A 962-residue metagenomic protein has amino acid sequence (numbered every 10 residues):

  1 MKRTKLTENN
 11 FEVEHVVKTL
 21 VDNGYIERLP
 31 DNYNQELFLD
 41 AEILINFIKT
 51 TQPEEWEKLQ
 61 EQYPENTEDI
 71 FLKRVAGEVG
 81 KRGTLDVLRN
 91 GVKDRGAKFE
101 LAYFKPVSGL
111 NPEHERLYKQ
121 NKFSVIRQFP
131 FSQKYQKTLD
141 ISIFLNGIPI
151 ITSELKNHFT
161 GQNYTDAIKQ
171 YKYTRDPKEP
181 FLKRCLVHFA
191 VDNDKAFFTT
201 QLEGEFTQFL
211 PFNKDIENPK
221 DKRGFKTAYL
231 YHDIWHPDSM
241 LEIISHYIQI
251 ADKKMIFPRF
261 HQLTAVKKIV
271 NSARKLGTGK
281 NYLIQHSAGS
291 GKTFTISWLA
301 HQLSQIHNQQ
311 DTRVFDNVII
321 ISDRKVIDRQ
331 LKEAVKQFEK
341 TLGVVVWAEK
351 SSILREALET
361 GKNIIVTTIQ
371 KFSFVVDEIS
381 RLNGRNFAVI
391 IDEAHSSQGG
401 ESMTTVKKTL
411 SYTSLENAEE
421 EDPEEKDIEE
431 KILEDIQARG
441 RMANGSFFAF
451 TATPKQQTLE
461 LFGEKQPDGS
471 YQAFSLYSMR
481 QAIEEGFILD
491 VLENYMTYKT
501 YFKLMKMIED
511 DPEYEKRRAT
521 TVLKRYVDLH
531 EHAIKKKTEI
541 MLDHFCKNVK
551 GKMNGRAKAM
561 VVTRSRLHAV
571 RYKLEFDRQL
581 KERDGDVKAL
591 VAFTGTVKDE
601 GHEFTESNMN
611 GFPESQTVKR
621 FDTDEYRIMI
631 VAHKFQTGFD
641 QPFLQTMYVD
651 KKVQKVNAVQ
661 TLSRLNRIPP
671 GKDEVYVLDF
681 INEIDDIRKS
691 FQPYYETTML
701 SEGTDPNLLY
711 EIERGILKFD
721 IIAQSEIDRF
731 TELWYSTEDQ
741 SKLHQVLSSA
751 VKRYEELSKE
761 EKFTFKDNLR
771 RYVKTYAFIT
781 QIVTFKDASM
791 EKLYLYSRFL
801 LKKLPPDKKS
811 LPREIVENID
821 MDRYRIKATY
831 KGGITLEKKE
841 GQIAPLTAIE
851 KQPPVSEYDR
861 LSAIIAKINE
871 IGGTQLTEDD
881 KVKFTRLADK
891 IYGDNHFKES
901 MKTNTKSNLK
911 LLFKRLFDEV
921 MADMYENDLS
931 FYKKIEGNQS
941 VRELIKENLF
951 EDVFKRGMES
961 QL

Functional and structural regions predicted by a protein language model:
K2, K18, D22-N23, N46-Q52 (+9 more regions): Catalytic cores and motor modules of nucleic-acid processing enzymes
K2-N317, V326, Q330-L342, Q370 (+6 more regions): ATP-dependent helicase/translocase motor core
D221-K222, Q457-R556, K573: Interdomain helical connector at the RecA1-RecA2 junction of SF1/SF2 helicase-like NTPases
K336-E378: Inter-Walker segment of RecA-like/P-loop motor cores
K362-E393, S397-K408, I428-I436, N610-V618 (+1 more regions): Conserved RecA-like ASCE ATPase "motif II neighborhood" in helicase/translocase motors
G399-V491: Post-DEXD/H (motif II) to motif III coupling segment of the RecA-like Helicase ATP-binding lobe
K524-V631: Conserved C-terminal RecA-like helicase domain
R664-P693: Conserved segment of the helicase C-terminal RecA-like domain
